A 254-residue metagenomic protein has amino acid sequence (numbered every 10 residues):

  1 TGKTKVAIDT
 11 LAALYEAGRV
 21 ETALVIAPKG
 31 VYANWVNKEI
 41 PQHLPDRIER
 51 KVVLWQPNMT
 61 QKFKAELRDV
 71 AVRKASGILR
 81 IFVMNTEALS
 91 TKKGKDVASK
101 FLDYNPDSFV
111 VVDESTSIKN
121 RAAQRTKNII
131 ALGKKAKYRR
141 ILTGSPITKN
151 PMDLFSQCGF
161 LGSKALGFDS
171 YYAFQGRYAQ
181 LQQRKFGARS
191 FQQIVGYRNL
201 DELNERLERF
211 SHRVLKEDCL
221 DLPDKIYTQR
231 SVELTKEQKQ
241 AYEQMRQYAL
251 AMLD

Functional and structural regions predicted by a protein language model:
T1, K137-P151: Conserved helicase ATPase motor motifs in RecA-like P-loop NTPase domains
T1-T10: Walker A/P-loop
R19-Q42, T148-D153: Conserved Walker A/P-loop ATP-binding site and its immediately adjacent core in helicase/helicase-like ATPase domains
G30, V53-K64, T86-T91, K119-A122: Conserved helicase motor
V31-T60, L161-A165: Conserved helix-turn-beta segment of the N-terminal RecA-like "Helicase ATP-binding" lobe in SF1/SF2 helicases
K62-I81, E87-P106: Conserved helix/coil segment N-terminal to the catalytic DExD/H
V83-L89, D96-Y104, A123-K137, G167-D254: Inter-lobe coupling linker of SF2 helicases/translocases
D113-E114: Walker B catalytic acidic pair
